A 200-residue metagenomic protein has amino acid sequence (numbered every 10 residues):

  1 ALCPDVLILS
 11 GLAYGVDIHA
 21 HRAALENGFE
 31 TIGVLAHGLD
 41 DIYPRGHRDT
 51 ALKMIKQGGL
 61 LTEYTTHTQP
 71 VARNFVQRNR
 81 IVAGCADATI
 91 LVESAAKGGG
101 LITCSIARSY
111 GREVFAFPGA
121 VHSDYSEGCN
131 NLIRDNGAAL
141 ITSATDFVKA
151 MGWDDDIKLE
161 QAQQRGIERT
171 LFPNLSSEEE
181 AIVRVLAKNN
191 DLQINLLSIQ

Functional and structural regions predicted by a protein language model:
A1-Q200: Glycine-biased, small-residue-rich flexible motifs in mid-sequence functional cores and linkers
